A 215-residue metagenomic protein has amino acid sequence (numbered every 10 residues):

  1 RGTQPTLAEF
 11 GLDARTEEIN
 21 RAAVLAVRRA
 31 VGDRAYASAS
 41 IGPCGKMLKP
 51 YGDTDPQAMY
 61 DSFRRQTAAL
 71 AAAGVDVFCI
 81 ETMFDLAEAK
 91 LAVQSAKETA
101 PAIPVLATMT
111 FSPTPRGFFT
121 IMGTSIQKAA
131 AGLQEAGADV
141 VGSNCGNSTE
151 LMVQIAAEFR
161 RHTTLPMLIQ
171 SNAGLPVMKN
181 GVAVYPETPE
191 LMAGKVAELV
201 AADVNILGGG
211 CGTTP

Functional and structural regions predicted by a protein language model:
R1-P215: Domain-level signal for soluble alpha/beta catalytic cores
